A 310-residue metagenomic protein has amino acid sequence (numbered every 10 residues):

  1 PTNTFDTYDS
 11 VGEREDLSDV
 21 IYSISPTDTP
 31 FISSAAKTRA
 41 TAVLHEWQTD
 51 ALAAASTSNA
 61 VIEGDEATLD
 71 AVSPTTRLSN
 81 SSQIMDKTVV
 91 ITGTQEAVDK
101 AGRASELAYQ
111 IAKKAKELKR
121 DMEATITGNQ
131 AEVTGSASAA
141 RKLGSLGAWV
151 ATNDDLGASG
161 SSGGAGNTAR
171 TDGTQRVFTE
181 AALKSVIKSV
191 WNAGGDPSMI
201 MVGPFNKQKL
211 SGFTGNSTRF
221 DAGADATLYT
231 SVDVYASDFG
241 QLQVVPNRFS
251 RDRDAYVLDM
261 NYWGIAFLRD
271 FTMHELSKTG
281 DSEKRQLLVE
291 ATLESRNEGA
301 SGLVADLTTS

Functional and structural regions predicted by a protein language model:
P1-S310: Flexible, glycine/threonine- and acidic-rich loop/arm segments that mediate assembly and lattice contacts in viral
